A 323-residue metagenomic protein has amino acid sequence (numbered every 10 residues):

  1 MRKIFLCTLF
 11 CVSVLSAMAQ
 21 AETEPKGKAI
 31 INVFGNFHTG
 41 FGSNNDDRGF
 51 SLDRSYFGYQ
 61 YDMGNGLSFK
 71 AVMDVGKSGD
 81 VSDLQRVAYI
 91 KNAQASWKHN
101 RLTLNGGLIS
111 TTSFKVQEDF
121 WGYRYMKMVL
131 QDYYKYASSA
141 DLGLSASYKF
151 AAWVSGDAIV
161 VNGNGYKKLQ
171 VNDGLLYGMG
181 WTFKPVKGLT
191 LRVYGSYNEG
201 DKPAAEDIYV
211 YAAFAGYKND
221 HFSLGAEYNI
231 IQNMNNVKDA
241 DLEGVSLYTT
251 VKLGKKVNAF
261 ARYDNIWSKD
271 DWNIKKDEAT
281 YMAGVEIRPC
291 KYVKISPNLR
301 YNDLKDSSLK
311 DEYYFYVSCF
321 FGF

Functional and structural regions predicted by a protein language model:
M1-E24: Cleavable N-terminal export/targeting peptides
K3, S51, A137, K276-D277: Short hydrophobic/aromatic segments of transmembrane alpha-helices and their interfaces
L6-C7, G58, A95, M128 (+2 more regions): General helical structural elements
C7-T8, Y59, K70, W97 (+5 more regions): A broad, structure-centric signal for solvent-exposed, well-ordered loop/edge residues that line or flank functional
A21-G163, D173-L175, T182-G188, F260: Outer membrane beta-barrel
E24-P25, I30, F34-D46, V81-Q85 (+6 more regions): Outer-membrane beta-barrel pore domains
K168-N172: Active-site cleft segment of glycoside hydrolase catalytic domains centered on the general acid/base Glu
